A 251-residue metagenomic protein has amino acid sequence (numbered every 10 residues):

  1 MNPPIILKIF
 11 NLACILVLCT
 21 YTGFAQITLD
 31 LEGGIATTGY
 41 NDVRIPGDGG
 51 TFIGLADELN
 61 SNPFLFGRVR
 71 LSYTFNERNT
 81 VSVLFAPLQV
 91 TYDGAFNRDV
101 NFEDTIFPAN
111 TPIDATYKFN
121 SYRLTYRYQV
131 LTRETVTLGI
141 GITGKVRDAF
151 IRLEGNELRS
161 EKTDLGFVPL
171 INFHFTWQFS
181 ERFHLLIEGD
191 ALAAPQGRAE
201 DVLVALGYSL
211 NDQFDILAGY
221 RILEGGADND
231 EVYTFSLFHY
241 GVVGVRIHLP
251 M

Functional and structural regions predicted by a protein language model:
A25-L88, G244, H248-M251: Short glycine/proline- and aromatic-enriched beta-strand/turn motifs that initiate or cap beta-hairpins
I27, R78-V81, E134-V136, E181-L185 (+1 more regions): Repeated loop/turn-to-beta-strand initiation elements of outer-membrane beta-barrel proteins
L31, V69-Y73, L124-Y128, I142-G144 (+4 more regions): Residues on the lipid-exposed face of transmembrane beta-strands in outer-membrane beta-barrel proteins
G39-F64, P87-F119, D148-G166, H174 (+2 more regions): Extracellular/periplasm-exposed beta-strand and loop segments of Gram-negative cell-envelope proteins, dominated by
F75-E77, V130-E134, W177-E181, L210-D212 (+1 more regions): Outer-membrane beta-barrel strand-turn architecture
E134, L165-F167, D190-D201: Solvent-exposed loop/turn segments connecting transmembrane beta-strands in outer-membrane beta-barrel proteins
F183-G197, I222-L223: Transmembrane beta-strand segments that form the barrel wall of outer-membrane beta-barrel proteins
R198-M251: Predominantly the C-terminal beta-signal and adjacent terminal strand-loop region of outer-membrane beta-barrel
